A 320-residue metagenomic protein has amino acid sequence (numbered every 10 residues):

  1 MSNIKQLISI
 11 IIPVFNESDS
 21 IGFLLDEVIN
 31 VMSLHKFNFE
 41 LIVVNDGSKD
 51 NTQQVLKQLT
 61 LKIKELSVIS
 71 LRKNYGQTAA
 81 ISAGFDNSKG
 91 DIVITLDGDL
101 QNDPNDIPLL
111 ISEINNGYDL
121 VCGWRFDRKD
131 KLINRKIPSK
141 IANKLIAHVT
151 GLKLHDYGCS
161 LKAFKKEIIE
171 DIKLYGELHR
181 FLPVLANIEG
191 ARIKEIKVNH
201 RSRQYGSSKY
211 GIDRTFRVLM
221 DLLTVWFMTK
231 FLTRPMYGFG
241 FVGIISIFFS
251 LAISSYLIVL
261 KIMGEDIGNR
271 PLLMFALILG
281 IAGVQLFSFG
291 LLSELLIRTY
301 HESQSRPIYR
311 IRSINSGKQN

Functional and structural regions predicted by a protein language model:
M1-I4, F181-N320: Hydrophobic helical membrane-anchoring modules
M1-N30, F37: N-proximal low-complexity "stem/linker" segments adjacent to membrane-targeting elements
D19-G22, D50-L59: Acidic helix N-cap motif at the loop->helix transition within catalytic regions of sugar-transfer enzymes
L25, F37-G47, I69-S70: Short beta-strand/loop segment that forms part of the nucleotide-sugar
N45-Q54, L100-Q101: A conserved acidic beta->alpha catalytic loop
S67-K73, Q77-N87, I92, Q101-L185 (+2 more regions): Acceptor/aglycone-binding surface of glycosyltransferases and processive sugar-polymer synthases
